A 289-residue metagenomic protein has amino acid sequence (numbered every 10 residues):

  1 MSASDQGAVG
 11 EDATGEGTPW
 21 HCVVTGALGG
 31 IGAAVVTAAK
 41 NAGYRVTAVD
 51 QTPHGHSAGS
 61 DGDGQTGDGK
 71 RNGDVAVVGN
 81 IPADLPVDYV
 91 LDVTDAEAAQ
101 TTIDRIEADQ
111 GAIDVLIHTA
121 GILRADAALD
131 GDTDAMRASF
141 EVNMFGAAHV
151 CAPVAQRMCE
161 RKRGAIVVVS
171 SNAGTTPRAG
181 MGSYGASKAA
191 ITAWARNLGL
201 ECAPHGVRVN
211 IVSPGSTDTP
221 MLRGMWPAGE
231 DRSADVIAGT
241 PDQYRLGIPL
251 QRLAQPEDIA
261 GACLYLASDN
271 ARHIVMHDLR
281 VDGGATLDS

Functional and structural regions predicted by a protein language model:
S2-G10, T176, L264, V275-S289: Short C-terminal tail/terminal secondary-structure segment of NAD(P)H-dependent dehydrogenase/reductase domains
L28: Conserved glycine-rich cofactor-binding loop
A127-A128, D132-F140, E230, Y244: Substrate-binding pocket helix/loop in short-chain dehydrogenase/reductase
C151, S187, A195: Active-site helix of classical SDR
Q156, L200-E201, R272: Alpha-helical segment proximal to the catalytic Tyr-Lys
S171: Residue(s) in the substrate-gating loop at a strand-loop-helix junction that position the organic substrate next
A203, R208, I274-M276: Short, small/polar-rich loop/turn modules that mediate ligand/substrate recognition or access, typified
